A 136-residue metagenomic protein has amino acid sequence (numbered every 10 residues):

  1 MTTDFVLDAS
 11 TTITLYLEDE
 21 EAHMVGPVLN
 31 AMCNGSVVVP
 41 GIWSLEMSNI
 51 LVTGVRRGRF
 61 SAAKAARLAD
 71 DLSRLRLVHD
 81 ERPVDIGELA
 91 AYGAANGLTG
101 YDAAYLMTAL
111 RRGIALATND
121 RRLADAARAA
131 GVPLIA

Functional and structural regions predicted by a protein language model:
M1-I42, G54-R67, A130: Short, well-structured N-terminal submotif of metal-dependent ribonuclease cores
T2-D4, L106-A136: Acidic, PIN/NYN-like endoribonuclease modules and their adjacent C-terminal/linker elements
T11, W43, Y105, R122-L123: Alpha-helix capping/helix-boundary segments
I13-T14, N49, A90, M107 (+1 more regions): A cross-family signal for key residues in well-ordered alpha-helices that form functional helical elements
M24, E46, E88, D125-A126: Phosphate- and divalent-cation-binding pockets in alpha/beta enzyme and binding domains that engage nucleotide-derived
S48-R76, E88: Active-site-proximal, substrate-binding regions of enzyme catalytic domains and RNA-binding/basic surfaces
R76-N119: Active-site neighborhoods of divalent-metal-dependent phosphate/nucleic-acid chemistry enzymes
